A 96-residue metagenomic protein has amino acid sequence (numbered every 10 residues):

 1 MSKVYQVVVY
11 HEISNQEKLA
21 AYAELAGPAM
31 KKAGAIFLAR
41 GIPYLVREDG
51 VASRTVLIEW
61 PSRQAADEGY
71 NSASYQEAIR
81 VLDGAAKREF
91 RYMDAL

Functional and structural regions predicted by a protein language model:
M1-T55, P61-N71, D94-L96: Short S/T/G/P-rich N-terminal loop/turn motif that feeds into the first structured element of a domain
A66-R91: C-terminal structural segments of small proteins and small subunits
